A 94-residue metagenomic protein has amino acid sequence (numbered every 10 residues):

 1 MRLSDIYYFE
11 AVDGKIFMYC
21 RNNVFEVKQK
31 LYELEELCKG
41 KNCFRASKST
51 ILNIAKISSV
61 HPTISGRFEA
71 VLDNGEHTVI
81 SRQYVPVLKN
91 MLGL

Functional and structural regions predicted by a protein language model:
M1-D73, H77-V79: Conserved binding/recognition cores within well-folded domains
K89-L94: Short hydrophobic/aromatic patches at helix-to-coil boundaries
